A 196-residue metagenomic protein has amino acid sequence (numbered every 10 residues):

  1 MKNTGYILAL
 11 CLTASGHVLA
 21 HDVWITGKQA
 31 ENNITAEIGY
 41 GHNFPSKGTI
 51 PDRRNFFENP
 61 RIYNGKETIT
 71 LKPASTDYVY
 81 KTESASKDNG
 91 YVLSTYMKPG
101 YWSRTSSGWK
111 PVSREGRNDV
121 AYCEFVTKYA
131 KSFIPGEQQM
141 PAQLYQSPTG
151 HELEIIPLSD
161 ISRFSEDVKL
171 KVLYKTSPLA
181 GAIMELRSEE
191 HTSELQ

Functional and structural regions predicted by a protein language model:
K2-L10: Sec-dependent signal peptide recognition, specifically the positively charged N-region followed immediately by
L19-T76, Y80-K81: Start-of-domain marker
H21-T35, P111-V168, L173-A180, S188: Beta-strand-rich domain onsets/edges
P45, K98-T105: Short acidic/polar inter-strand loop motif in beta-rich domains
P60, A182-L186: Hydrophobic beta-strand segments
D88-Y101: Short, aromatic- and glycine-rich surface loops/edge beta-strands on solvent-exposed regions
E190-Q196: Conserved small/polar residues in nucleotide/adenosyl-binding loops
